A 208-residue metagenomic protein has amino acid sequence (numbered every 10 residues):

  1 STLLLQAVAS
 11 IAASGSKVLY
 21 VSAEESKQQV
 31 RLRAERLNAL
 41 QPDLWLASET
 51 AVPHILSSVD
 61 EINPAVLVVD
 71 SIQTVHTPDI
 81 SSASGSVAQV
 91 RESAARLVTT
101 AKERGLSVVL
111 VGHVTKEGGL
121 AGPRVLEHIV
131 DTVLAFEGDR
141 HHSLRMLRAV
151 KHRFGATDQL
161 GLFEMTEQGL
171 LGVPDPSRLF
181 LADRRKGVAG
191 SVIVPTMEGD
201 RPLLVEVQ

Functional and structural regions predicted by a protein language model:
T2-A7, I11-K102: Conserved inter-motif catalytic segment of the P-loop NTP-binding fold
L19-V21, V109, L134, V205: Hydrophobic/aromatic beta-strand patches that form the interior of the parallel beta-sheet core in alpha/beta enzyme
E24-Q28, R36-A39, T50-H54, I72-V75 (+6 more regions): Conserved nucleotide-binding/hydrolysis micro-motifs of P-loop NTPases
V30, D70, L97, A101 (+4 more regions): Conserved RecA-like P-loop NTPase ATPase core
A34, G119-I129, Q159: Short regulatory helix/loop adjacent to the ATP-binding pocket of P-loop NTPases
D60-L67, Q73, I129, G138-Q208: Conserved P-loop NTPase
A88-V109, H113, I129-R140: Substrate-engagement module of ASCE P-loop NTPases
E117-P123, V194-M197: Short aromatic-glycine motifs in intrinsically disordered, low-complexity regions
